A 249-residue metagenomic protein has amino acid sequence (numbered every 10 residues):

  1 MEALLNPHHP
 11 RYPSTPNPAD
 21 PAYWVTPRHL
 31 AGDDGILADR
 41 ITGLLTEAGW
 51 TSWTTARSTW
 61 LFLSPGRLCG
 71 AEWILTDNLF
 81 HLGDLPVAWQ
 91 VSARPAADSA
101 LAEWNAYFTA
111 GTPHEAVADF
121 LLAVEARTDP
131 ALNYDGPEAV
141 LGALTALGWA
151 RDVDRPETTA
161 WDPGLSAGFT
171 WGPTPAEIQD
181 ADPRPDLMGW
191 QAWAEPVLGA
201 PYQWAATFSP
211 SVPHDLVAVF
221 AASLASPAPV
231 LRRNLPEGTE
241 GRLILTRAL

Functional and structural regions predicted by a protein language model:
E2-I36, E125-D129: Terminal, regulation- and interaction-focused segments at domain boundaries
G32-T51, D135-R151: Amphipathic alpha-helical segments
W53-C69, V153-S166: Ser/Thr-rich, low-complexity intrinsically disordered terminal regions
L68-A118, T170-A218: Intrinsically disordered, low-complexity regulatory segments enriched in Ser/Thr/Pro and charged residues
D98-E157: Surface-exposed beta-loop interaction hotspot
V124-P130, A222-V230: Cytoplasmic membrane-interface segments at the C-terminal ends of transmembrane helices
L132-L144, L231-L249: Intrinsically disordered, low-complexity charged/polar segments
G142-D182: Aromatic/basic-lined ligand-recognition segments that form π-stacking hydrophobic pockets flanked by Lys/Arg to engage
